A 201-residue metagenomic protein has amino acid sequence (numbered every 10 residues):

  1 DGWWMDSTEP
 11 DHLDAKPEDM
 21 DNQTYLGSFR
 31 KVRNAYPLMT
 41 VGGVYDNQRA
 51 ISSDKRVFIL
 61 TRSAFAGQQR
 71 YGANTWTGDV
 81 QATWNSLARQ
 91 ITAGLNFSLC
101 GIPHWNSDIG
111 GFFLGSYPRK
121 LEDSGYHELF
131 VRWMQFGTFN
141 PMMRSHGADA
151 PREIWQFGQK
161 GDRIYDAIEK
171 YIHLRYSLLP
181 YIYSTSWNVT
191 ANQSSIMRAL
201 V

Functional and structural regions predicted by a protein language model:
D1-V201: Catalytic-domain carbohydrate-binding cleft regions of carbohydrate-active enzymes
